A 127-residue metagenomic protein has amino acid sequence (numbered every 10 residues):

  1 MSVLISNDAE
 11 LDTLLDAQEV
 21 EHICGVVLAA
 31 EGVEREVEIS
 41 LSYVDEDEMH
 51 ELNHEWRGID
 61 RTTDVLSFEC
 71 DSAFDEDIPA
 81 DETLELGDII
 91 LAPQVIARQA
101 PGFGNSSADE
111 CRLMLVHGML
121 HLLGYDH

Functional and structural regions predicted by a protein language model:
M1-R112, L120-H127: An acidic/histidine-cluster motif and surrounding catalytic segment that typifies divalent-metal-assisted enzyme active
